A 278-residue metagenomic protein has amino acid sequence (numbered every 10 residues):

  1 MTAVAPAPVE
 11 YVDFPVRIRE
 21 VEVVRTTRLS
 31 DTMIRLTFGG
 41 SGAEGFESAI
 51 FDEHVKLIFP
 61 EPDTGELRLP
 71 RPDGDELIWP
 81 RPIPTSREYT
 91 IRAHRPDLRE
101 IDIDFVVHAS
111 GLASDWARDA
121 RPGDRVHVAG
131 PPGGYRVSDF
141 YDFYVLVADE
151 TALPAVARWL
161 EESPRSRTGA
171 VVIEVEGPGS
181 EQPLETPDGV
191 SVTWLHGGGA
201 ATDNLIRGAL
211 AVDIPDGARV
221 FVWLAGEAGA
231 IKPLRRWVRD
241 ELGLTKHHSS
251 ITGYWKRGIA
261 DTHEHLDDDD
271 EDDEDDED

Functional and structural regions predicted by a protein language model:
M1-D278: Extended, composition-driven regions rather than compact fold-specific motifs
